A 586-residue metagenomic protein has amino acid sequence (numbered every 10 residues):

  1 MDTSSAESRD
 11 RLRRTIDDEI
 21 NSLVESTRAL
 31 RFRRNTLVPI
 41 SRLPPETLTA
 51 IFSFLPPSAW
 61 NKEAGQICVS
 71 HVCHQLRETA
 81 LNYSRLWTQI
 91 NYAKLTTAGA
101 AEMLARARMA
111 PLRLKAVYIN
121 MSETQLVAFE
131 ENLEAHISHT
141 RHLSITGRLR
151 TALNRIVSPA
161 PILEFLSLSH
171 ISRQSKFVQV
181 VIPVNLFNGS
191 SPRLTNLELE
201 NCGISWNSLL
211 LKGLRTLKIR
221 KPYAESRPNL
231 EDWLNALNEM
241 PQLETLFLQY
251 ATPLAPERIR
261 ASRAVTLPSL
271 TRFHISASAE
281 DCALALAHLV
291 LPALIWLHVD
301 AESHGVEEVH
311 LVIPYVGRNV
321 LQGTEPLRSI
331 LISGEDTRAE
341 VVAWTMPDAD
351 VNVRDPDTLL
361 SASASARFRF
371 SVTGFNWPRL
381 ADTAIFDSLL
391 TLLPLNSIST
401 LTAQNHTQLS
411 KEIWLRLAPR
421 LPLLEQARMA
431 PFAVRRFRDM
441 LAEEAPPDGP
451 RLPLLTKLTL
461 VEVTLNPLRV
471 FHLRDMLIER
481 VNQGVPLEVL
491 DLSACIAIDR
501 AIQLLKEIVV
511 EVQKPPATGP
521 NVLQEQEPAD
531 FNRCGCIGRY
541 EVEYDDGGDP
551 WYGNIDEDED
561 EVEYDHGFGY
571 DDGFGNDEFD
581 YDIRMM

Functional and structural regions predicted by a protein language model:
M1-M586: Leucine-rich repeat
